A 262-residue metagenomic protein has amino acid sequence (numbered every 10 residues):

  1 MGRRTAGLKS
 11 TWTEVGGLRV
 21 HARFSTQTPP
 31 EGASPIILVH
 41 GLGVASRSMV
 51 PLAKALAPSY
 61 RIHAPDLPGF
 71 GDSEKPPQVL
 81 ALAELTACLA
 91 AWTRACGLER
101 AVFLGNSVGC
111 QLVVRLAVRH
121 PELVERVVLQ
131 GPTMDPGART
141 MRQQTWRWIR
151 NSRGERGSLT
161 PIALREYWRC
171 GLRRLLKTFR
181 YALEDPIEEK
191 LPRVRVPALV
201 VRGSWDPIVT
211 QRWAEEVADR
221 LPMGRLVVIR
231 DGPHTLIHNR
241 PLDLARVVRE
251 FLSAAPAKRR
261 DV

Functional and structural regions predicted by a protein language model:
L18, R23-D72: Conserved HGGG/HGGXW glycine-rich cap/lid loop of the alpha/beta-hydrolase fold
A83-A101: Conserved acidic catalytic loop of the alpha/beta-hydrolase fold
E99-A138: Conserved hydrolase catalytic core segment
T160-E189: Hydrophobic, aromatic-rich cap/lid helix
R193-V194, V200-R202, D206: Short beta-strand/loop motif that positions the catalytic acidic residue of the alpha/beta-hydrolase fold
P207-W213: Conserved alpha/beta-hydrolase "acid-adjacent" motif
A218-T235: Catalytic histidine neighborhood in serine/cysteine hydrolases with alpha/beta-hydrolase-type architecture
G232-A245: Catalytic histidine-centered segment of alpha/beta-hydrolase-like enzymes
